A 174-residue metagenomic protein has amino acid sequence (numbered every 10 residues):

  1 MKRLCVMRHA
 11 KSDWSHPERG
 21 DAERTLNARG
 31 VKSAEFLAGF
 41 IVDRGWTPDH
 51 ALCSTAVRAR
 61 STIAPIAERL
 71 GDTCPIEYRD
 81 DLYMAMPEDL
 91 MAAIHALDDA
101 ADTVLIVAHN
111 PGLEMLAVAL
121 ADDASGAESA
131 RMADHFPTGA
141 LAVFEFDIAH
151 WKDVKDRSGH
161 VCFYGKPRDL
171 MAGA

Functional and structural regions predicted by a protein language model:
K2-D81, A85, S125-G126, M171-A174: Active-site-proximal alpha-helix that buttresses catalytic centers in soluble enzyme cores
L4, T103-L105, L141: Residue-level preference for the first positions of well-ordered beta-strands
K11, A56, P111, I148 (+1 more regions): Short, glycine/serine-rich, charged loops/turns that create anion-binding and catalytic segments at active sites
R44-W46, L97-D102: Glycine-rich phosphate-binding loop signature in dinucleotide/nucleotide-binding domains
L82-D99: Short phosphate-binding loop-to-helix
D102-A121: A glycine-rich beta-strand to alpha-helix segment that forms a phosphate/ribose-binding loop at ligand/cofactor sites
A121-C162: Domain-level recognition of soluble alpha/beta enzyme cores, biased toward histidine phosphatases/phosphomutases
R157-A174: Charged phosphate-binding loop/patch that engages nucleotide di/tri-phosphates or the phosphate backbone of nucleic
